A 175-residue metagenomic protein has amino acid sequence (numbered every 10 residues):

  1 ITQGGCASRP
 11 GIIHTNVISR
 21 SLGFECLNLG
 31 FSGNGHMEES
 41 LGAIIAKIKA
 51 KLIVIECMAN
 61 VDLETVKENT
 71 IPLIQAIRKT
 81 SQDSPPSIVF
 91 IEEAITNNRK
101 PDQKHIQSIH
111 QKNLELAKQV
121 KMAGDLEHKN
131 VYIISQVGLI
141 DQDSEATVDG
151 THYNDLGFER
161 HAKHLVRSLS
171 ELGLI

Functional and structural regions predicted by a protein language model:
I1-G35, E39-K47: Serine-esterase "nucleophile elbow" of acetyl-processing enzymes
I18, G35-T80, E93-N98: Oxyanion-hole/transition-state-stabilizing segment in secreted/luminal serine hydrolases and related acyltransferases
M58-E64, Q103-H110, V148-H152: The substrate-binding groove and active-site-proximal loops of carbohydrate-active enzymes, especially glycoside
S81-I88: A short helix->loop->beta-strand "cap" motif at the edges of active sites that frequently abuts
V89-I91, D125-H128, V166-I175: Conserved catalytic region of serine esterases and O-acyltransferases that act on ester linkages in lipids
N98-I134: Substrate-gating cap/lid alpha-helix
H128, I134-G138, Q142-E145, R160-A162 (+1 more regions): Reductase modules of NAD(P)H-dependent flavoproteins
V148-I175: Histidine-centered active-site loop/cap adjacent to the catalytic His in serine esterases/O-acetyl transfer systems
